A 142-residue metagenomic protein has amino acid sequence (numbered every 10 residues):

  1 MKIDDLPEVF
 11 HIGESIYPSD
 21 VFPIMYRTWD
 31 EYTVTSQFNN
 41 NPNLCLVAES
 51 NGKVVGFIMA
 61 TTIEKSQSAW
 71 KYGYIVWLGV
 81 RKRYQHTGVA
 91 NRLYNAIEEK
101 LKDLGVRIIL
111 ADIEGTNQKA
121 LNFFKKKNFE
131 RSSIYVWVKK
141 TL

Functional and structural regions predicted by a protein language model:
M1-H11: A short beta-loop-alpha structural element at the N-terminal edge of CoA-dependent acyl/N-acetyltransferase catalytic
H11-S36: Conserved GNAT-fold acetyl-CoA-binding loop/helix
T35-V47, Y74: A short helix-loop-beta-strand connector motif used in the catalytic cores of GNAT acetyltransferases and, in some
V47, K53-T62, Y74, G79: Conserved beta-strand in the GNAT
I63-I75, Q85, R131-S133: A conserved beta-turn-beta hairpin within the catalytic core of GNAT-like acetyltransferases that forms part
W77-V80, H86-E99, N122-K126: Conserved acetyl-CoA-binding loop-helix of GNAT-fold acetyltransferases
Q85, L110-A120, K139-L142: Conserved beta-strand-loop-alpha-helix junction that forms the acyl-donor binding cleft
Y94, L101-I113: Conserved GNAT acetyl-CoA-binding A-motif
